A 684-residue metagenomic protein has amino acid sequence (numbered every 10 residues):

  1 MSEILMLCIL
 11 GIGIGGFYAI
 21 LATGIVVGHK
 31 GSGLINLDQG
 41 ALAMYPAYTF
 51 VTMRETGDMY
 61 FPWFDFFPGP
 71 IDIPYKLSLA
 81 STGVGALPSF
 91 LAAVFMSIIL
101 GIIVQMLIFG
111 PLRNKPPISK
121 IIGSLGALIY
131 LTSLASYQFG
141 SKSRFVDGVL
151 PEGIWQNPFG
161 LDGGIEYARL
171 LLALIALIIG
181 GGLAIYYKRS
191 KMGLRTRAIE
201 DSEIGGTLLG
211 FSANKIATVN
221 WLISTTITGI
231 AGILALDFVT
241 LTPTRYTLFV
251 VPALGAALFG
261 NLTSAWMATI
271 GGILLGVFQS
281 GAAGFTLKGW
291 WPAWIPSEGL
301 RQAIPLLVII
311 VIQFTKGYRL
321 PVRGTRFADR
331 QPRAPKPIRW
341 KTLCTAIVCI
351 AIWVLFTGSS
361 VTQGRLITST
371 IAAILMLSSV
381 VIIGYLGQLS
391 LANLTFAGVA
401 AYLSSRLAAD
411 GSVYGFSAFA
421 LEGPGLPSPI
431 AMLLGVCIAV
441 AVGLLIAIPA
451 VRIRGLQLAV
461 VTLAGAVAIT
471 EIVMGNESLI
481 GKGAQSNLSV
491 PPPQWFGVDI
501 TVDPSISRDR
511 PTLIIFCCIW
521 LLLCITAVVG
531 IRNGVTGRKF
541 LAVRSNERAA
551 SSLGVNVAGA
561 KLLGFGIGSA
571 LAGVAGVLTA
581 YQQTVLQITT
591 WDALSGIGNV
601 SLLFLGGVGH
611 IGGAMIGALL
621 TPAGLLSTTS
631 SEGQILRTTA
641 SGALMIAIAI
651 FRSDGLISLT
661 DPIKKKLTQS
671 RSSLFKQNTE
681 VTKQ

Functional and structural regions predicted by a protein language model:
M1-L5, G69-K76: Short, strongly hydrophobic alpha-helical membrane anchors
I4-Y18, A22-T23, G40: N-terminal transmembrane alpha-helices
L5-G13, F109, L131, D162 (+3 more regions): Alpha-helical membrane-interface segments at transmembrane helix boundaries
F17, G40-A43, A47, W63-F66 (+11 more regions): Transmembrane alpha-helices and adjacent helix-loop boundaries
G24-I35, G229-R245, L258, G573-I588: Non-cytoplasmic
I25-I35, V239, G255-S264, S378-Q388 (+1 more regions): Transmembrane alpha-helix interface/packing and boundary motifs in multi-pass membrane proteins, characterized by
L34-L37, S202: Glycine-rich phosphate-binding loops of nucleotide-dependent enzymes
G182-V239, P243-T244, L248-V250, A257-G260 (+2 more regions): Hydrophobic alpha-helical bundles that form the membrane domains of multi-pass transporters
